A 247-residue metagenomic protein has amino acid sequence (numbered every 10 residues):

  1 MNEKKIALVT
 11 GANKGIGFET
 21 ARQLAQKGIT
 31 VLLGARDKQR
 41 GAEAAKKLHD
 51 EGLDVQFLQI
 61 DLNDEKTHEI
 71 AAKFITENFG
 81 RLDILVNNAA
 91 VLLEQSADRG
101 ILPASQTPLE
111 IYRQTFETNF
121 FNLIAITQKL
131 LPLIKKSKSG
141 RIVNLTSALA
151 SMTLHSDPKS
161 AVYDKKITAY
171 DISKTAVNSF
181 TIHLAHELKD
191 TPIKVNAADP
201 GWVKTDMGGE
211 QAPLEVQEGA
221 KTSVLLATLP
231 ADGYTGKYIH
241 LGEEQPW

Functional and structural regions predicted by a protein language model:
M1-L32: Canonical Rossmann dinucleotide-binding motif of NAD(H)/NADP(H)-dependent dehydrogenases/reductases, specifically
V9-T10, N87-N88, R141-S147, K194-D199: Structural signature of the Rossmann-like NAD(P)-dependent dehydrogenase/reductase core
K27-E43: Conserved glycine-rich Rossmann-like NAD(P)H-binding loop of the short-chain dehydrogenase/reductase
K38, L58-K73: The beta1-alpha1 cofactor-binding region of Rossmann-like NAD(H)/NADP(H)-dependent oxidoreductases
L53-D54, F74-N87, L93, P108: A glycine-rich helix->loop->beta "capping" turn within Rossmann-like NAD(P)(H)-dependent oxidoreductase domains
V86, N122, I126-L130, I134 (+2 more regions): Hydrophobic positions on the long internal alpha-helix of Rossmann-like NAD(P)-dependent oxidoreductase domains
V91-F116, F121, K135-K189: Catalytic loop of short-chain dehydrogenase/reductase
T175, D190, A197-A198, G209-W247: C-terminal helical subdomain
